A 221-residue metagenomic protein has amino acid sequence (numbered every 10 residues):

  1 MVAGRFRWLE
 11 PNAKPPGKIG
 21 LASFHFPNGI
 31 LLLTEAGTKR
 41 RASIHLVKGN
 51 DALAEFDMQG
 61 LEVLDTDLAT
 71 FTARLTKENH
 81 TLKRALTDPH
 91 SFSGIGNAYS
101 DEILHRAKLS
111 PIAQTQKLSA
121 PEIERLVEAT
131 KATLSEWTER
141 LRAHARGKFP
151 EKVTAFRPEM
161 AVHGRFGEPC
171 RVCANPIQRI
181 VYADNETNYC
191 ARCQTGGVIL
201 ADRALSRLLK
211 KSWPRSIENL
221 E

Functional and structural regions predicted by a protein language model:
M1-L109, Q114-K117, P121, L126: Phosphate/anion-contacting hairpin/loop surfaces
A13, T72-E221: Basic, nucleic-acid-binding surfaces and adjacent catalytic neighborhoods in DNA/RNA-processing proteins
